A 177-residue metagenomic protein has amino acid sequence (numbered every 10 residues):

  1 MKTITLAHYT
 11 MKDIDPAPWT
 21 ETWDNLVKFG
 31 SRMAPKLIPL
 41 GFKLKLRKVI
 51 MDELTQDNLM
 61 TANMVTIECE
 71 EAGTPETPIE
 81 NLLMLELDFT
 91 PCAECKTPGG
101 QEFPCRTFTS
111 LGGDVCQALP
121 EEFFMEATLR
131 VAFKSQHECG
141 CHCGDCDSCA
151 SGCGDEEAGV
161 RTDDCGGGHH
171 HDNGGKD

Functional and structural regions predicted by a protein language model:
M1-L44, T55-A62, T66-D177: Non-globular targeting/processing and membrane-anchoring segments
V49-M51: Terminal hydrophobic/aromatic helix or amphipathic segment near a protein terminus
